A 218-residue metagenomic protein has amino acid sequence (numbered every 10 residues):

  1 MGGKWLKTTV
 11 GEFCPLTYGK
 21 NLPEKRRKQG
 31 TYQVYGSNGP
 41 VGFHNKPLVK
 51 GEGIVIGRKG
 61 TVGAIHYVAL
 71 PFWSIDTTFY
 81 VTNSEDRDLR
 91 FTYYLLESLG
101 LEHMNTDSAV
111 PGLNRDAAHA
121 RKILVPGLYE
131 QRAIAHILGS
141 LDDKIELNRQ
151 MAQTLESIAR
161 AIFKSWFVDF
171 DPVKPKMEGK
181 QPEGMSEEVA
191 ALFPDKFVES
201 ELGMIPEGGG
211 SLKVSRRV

Functional and structural regions predicted by a protein language model:
M1-G36, L124, L128-A133, G139-D169 (+1 more regions): Non-catalytic DNA-recognition/assembly elements of restriction-modification systems
G19, L95, L99-E102, P175 (+2 more regions): Extended, non-catalytic scaffold segments that flank or surround catalytic motifs
G36-E102, T106-A109, N114-A118: A short beta-sheet element
I56, F163, P175: Extended acidic/charged loop-beta regions that coordinate divalent cations and stabilize anionic phosphate/carboxylate
